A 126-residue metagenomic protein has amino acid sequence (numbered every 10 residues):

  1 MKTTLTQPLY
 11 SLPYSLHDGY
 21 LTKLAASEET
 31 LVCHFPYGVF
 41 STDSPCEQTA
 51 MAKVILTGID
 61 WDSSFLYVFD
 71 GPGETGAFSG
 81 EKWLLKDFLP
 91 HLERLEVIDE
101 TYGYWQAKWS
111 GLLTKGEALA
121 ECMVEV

Functional and structural regions predicted by a protein language model:
M1-V126: Surface-exposed, interaction-prone regions used to assemble/regulate multi-protein complexes
